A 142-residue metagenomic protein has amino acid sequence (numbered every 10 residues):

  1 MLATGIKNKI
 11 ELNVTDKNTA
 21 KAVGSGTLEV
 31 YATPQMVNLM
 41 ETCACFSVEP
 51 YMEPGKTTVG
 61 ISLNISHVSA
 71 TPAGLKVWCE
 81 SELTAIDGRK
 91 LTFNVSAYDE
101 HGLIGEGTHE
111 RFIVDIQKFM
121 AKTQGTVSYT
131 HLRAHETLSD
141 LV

Functional and structural regions predicted by a protein language model:
M1-Y31: Catalytic strand-loop segment that frames the active site of acyl-thioester-processing enzymes
N38-T42, F46: Short, residue-level hotspots on alpha-helical faces of the histone-fold and other alpha-helical interaction modules
C45-W78: Hydrophobic beta-strand-centered segment that forms part of the acyl-chain substrate-binding groove
I65-E100: Hydrophobic beta-sheet segments that form the core/acyl-binding groove of ACP/CoA-dependent acyl-chain-processing
G102-E106: C-terminal structural segments of small proteins and small subunits
E110-V114: Short beta-strand edge segments in extracellular beta-sheet folds
D115-K122: A short, polar/charged loop-to-alpha-helix boundary motif
T130-T137: Conserved small/polar residues in nucleotide/adenosyl-binding loops
